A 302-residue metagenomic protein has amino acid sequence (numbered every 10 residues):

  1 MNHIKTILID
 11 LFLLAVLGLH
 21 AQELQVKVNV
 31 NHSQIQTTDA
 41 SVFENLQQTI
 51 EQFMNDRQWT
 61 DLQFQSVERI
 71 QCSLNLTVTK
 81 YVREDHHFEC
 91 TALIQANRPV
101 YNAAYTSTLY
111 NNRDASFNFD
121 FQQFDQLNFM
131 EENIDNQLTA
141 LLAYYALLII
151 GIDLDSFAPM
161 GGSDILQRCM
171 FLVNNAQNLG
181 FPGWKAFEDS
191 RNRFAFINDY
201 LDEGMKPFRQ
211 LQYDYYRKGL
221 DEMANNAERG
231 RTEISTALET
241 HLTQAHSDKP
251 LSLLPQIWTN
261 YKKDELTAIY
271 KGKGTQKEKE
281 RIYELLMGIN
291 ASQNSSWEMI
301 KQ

Functional and structural regions predicted by a protein language model:
M1-L24: Bacterial Sec-dependent N-terminal signal peptides
Q22-E89, V100-N102: Start-of-domain marker
N29, Y213-Q302: A cross-kingdom marker for long, charged
S33-A40, N128-N136, D248: Second-shell loop/turn segments in exported
E51-W59, G151-D155, T267, K271: Sec-exported extracytoplasmic/periplasmic mature domains
E84-N198: Acidic/His-rich structured neighborhood in mature extracellular/periplasmic domains
G161-L251: Flexible, glycine-rich surface segments
